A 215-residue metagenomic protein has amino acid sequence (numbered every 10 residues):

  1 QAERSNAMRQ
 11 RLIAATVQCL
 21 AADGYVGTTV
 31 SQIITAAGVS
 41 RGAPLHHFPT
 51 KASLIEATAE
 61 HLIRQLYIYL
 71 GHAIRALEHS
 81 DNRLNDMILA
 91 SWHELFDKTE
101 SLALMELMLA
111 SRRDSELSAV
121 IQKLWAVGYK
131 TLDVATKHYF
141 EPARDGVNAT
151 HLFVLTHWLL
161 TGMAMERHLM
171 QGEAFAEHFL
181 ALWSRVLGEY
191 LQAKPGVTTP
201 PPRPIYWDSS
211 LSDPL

Functional and structural regions predicted by a protein language model:
Q1, M8-R11, A15, E100: N-terminal positioning helix adjacent to the helix-turn-helix/winged-helix DNA-binding module
R11, A15-S53, A57: Helix-turn-helix
F48, E94, L107-R113: Short helix-capping/turn signature of helix-turn-helix
S53, A57, L70-S101, L152-T156: Hydrophobic alpha-helical connector segments
E60-L66: Short, basic, alpha-helical segments at the C-terminal edge of helix-turn-helix-like DNA-binding modules
Y67-H72, F96-M105, S115-E141, H151 (+1 more regions): Amphipathic alpha-helical packing segments from all-alpha helical-bundle domains
S118-A119, Y139-D213: Hydrophobic/aromatic-rich alpha-helical bundle segments in the mid-to-C-terminal region
